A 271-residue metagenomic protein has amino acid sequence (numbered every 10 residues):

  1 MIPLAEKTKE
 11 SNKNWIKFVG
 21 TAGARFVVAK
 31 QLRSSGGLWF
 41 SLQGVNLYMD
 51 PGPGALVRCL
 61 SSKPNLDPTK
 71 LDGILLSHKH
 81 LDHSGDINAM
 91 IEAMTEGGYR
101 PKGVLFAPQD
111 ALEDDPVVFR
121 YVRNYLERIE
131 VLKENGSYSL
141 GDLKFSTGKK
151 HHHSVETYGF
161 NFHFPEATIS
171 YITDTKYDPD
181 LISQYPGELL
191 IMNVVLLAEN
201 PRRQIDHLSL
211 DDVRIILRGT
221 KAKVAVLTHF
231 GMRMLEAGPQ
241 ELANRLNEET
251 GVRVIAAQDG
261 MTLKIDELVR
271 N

Functional and structural regions predicted by a protein language model:
M1-K63, T157-T173, L189: Conserved beta-strand hairpin/beta-sheet module of binuclear metal-dependent hydrolase folds, prominently
I2-K9, R100-Y158, F164-P165, G260 (+1 more regions): Metallo-beta-lactamase
Y48-G52, L71-D82, A107-P108, I169-T175 (+3 more regions): Active-site neighborhood of phospho(di)ester-bond hydrolases with catalytic His/Asp-centered motifs
P53-G54, A111, H151-S154, T173-D178: Short beta->alpha connector loops
G54-V104, E188-I191: Active-site metal-binding motif and surrounding structural segment of the metallo-beta-lactamase
L66-T69, N124-E127, G141-L143, S183-Y185 (+1 more regions): Structured loop/turn residues at beta-strand edges in well-structured enzyme cores
G85-M94, V117-V118, L235-N244: Metal-dependent catalytic neighborhoods of phosphoester/phosphodiester hydrolases
Y177-E267: Cap/insert and terminal regions of metallo-dependent hydrolase folds
